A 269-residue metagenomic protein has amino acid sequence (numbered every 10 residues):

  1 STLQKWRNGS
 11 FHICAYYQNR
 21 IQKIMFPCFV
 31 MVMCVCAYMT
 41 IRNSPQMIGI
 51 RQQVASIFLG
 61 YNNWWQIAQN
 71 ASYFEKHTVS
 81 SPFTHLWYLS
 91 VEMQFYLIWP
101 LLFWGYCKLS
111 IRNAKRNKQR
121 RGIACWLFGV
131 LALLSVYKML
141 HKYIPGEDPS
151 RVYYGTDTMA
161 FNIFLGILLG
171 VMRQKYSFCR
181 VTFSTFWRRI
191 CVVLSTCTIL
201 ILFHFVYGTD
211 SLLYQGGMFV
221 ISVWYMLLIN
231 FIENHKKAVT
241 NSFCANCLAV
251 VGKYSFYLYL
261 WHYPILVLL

Functional and structural regions predicted by a protein language model:
S1-L269: Membrane-interface helix/loop caps of multi-pass membrane proteins
